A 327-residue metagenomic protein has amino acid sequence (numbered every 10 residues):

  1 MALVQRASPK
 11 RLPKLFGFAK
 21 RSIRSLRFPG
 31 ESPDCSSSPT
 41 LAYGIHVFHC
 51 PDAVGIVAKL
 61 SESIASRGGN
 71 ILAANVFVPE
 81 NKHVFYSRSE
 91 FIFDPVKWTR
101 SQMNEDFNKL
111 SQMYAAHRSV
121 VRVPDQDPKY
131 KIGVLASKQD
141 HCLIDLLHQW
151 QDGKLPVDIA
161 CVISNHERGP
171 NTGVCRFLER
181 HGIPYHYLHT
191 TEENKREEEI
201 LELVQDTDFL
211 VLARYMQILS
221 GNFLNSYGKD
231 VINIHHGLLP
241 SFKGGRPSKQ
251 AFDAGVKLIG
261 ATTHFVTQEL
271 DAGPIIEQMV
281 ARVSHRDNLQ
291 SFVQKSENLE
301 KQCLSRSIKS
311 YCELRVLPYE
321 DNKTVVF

Functional and structural regions predicted by a protein language model:
M1, K20, A53-V54, A160: Low-complexity, intrinsically disordered short peptide segments enriched in small/polar/basic residues
M1-S37: N-terminal mitochondrial targeting presequence
A2-Q5, F77-V84, R88-F327: One-carbon transfer enzymes
G30-T40, V121-Q126: Flexible hinge/switch segments at interdomain interfaces of large molecular machines
S37, S63, F77-E80: Short secondary-structure boundary/capping segments within folded domains
S38-C50: Short glycine-/aliphatic-rich beta-strand segments at the starts of folded cytosolic domains
V47-K59, K97, A136: Short, surface-exposed ligand-recognition loops at beta-strand->loop->(often short) alpha-helix junctions that present
A53-A73: Short amphipathic alpha-helix segments
